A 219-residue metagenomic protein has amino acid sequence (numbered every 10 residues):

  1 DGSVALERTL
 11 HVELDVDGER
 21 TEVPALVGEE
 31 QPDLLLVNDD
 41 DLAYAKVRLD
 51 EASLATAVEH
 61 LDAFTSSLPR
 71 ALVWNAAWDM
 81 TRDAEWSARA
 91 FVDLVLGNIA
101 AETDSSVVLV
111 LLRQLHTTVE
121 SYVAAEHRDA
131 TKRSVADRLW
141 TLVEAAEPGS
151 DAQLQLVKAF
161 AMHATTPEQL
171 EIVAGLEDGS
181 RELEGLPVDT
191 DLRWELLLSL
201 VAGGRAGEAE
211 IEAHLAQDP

Functional and structural regions predicted by a protein language model:
D1-P219: Non-catalytic accessory/interaction domains
